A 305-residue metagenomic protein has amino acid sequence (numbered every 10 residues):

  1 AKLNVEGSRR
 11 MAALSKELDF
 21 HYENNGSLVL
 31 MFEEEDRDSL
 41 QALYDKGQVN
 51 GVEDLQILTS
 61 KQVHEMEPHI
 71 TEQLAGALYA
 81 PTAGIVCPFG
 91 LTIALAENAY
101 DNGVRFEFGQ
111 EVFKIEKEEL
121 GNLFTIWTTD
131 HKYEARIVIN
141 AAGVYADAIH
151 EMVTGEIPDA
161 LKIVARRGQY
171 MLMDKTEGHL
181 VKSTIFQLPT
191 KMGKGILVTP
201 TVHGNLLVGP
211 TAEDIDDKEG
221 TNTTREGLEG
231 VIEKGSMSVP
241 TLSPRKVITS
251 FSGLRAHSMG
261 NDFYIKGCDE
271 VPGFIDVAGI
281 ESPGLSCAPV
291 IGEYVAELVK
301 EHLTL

Functional and structural regions predicted by a protein language model:
A1-M66, G195-I196: Dinucleotide-binding Rossmann-like beta1-alpha1 core, especially the glycine-rich loop that anchors the ADP
K2-V5, L30-S39, L78-E97, E107 (+3 more regions): Short beta-strand to alpha-helix junction loop
R9, D19-Y22, K132-Y133, A141-G273 (+3 more regions): Active-site substrate-recognition segment that forms the wall of the catalytic cavity or substrate channel
N24, T59, F108-Q110, T128 (+1 more regions): Short loop/edge segments at beta-strand edges and connector loops that shape dinucleotide/nucleotide cofactor-binding
L30, V112-I115, V198-P200, I265: A structural signal for short hydrophobic beta-strand segments in well-ordered beta-sheet cores
E35-D38, M66-L74, E116-F124, H257-N261 (+1 more regions): A short, glycine/Asx- and small/polar-enriched loop/turn that sits immediately N-terminal to a beta-strand
L78-I137, A148, P289: Helical element adjacent to the flavin cofactor pocket in flavoenzyme catalytic cores
